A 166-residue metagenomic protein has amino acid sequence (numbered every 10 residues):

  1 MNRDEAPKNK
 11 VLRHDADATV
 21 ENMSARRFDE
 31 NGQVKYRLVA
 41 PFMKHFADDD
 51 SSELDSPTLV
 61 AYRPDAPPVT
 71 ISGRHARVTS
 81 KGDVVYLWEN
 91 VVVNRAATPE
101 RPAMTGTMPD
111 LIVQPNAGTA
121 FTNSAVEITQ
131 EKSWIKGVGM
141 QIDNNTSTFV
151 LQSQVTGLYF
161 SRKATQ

Functional and structural regions predicted by a protein language model:
M1-Q166: Mature-chain termini and adjacent capping regions
